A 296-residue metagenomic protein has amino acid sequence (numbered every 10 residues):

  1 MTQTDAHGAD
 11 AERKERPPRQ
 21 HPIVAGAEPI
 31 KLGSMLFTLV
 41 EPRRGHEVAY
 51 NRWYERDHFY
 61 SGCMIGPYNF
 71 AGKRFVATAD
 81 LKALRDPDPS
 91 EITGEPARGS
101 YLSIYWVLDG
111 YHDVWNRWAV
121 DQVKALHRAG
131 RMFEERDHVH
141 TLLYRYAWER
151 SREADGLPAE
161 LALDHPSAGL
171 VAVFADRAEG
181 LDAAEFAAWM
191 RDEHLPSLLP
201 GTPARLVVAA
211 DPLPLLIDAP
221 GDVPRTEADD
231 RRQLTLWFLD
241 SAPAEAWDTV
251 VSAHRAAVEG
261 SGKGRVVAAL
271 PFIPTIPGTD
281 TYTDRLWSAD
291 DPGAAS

Functional and structural regions predicted by a protein language model:
T2-S296: Macromolecular interaction modules
